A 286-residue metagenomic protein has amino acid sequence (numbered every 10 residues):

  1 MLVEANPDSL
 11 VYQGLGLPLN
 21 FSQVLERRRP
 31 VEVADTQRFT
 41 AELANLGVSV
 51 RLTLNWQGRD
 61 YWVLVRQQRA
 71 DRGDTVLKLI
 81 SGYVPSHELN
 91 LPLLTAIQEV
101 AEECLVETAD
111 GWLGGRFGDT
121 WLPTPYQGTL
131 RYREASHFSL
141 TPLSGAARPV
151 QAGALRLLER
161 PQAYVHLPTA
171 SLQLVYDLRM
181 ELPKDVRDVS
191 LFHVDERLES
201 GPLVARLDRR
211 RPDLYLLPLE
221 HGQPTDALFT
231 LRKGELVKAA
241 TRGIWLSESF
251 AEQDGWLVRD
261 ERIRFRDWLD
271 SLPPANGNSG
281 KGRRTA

Functional and structural regions predicted by a protein language model:
M1-Q98, L105-A286: N-terminal leader/linker segments that precede catalytic domains of diphosphate-processing enzymes
